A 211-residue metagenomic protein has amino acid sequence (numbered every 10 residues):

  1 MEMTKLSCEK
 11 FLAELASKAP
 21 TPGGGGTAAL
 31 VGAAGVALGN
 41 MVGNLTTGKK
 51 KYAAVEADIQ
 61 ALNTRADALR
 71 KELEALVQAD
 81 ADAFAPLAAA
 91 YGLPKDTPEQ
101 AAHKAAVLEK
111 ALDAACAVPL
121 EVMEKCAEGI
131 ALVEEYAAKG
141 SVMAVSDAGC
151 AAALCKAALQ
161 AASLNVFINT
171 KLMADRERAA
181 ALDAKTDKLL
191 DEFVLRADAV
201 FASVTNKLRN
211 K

Functional and structural regions predicted by a protein language model:
M3-L6, E121, I168-N169, A197: Polytopic transmembrane helical bundles with strong interfacial aromatic enrichment
M3-T21: Short, hydrophobic/aliphatic alpha-helical segments
S17-L38, A144-A162: Conserved phosphate/anionic-ligand binding catalytic regions in large, soluble enzymes, centered on
L38-D58: Phosphate-handling active-site elements
K51-A89, L189: A structural-propensity feature for long, helix-poor, extended segments
A79-P94, A197-K211: Long, charge-rich low-complexity segments
D80, F84-A153, A157, N169: Amphipathic alpha-helical interface segments
G129-L132, A144-V204: Preference for long, well-ordered alpha-helical segments
